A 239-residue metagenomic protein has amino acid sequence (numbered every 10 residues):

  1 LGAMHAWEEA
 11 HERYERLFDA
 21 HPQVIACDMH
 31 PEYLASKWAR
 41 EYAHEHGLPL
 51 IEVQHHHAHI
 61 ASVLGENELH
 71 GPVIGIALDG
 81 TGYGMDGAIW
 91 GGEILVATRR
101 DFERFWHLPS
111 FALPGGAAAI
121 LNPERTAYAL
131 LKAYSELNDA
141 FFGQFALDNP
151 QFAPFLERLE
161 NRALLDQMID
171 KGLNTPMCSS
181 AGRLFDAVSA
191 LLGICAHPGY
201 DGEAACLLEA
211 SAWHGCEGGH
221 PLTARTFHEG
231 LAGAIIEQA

Functional and structural regions predicted by a protein language model:
L1-A239: Short acidic/glycine-rich loops and adjacent helix/strand connectors that line catalytic pockets where negatively
